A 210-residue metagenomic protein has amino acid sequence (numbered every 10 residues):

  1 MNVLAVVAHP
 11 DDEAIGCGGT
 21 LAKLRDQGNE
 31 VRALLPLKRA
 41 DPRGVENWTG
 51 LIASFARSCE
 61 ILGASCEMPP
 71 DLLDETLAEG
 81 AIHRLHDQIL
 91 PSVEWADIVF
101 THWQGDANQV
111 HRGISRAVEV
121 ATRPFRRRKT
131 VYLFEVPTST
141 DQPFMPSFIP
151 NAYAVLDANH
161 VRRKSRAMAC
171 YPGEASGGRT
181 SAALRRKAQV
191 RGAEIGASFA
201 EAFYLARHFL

Functional and structural regions predicted by a protein language model:
M1-A5, K23, Q27-R32, R43-A53 (+3 more regions): Metal-dependent de-N-acetylase/amidase catalytic core
V6-R25: Di-metal (Zn2+ and/or Mg2+/Mn2+) metal-binding site signature of metallo-dependent hydrolases with the MBL/beta-CASP
A8, P36-K38, V136: Cofactor-binding loop segments of dinucleotide-utilizing enzymes, especially the Rossmann-like FAD- and NAD(P)+-binding
G16-G19, R39, G192: Glycine-centered flexibility sites
G18, L35, A117: Active-site-flanking alpha-helical
P36, M68-L73: Short glycine-rich catalytic loops that host catalytic nucleophiles or stabilize transition states across multiple
